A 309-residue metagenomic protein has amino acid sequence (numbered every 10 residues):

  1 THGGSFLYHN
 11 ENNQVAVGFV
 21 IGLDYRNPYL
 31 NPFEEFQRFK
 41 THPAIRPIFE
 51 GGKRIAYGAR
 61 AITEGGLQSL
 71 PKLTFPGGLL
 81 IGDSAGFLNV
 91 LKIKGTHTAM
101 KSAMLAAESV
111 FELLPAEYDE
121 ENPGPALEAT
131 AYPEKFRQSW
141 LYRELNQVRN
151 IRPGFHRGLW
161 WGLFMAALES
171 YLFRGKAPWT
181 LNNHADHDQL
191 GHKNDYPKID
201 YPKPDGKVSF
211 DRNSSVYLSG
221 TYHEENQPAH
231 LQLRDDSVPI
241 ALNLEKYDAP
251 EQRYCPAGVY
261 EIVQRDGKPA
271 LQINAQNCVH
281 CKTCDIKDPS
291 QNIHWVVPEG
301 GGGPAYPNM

Functional and structural regions predicted by a protein language model:
T1-A61, N122, A129-P133: Conserved FAD/dinucleotide-binding core of flavoprotein oxidoreductases
F6-H9, N13-V15, F19, T130-K135 (+1 more regions): Mid-to-C-terminal "cap/lid" subdomains and adjacent gly/pro-rich loops that border and regulate access to redox
A16-G18, R26-Y29, L88-V90, E108 (+1 more regions): Short helix/loop capping segments that flank catalytic or ligand/cofactor-binding pockets
A59-V90, S215-H230, V238-Y254, E261: FAD-binding beta-loop-beta segment adjacent to the flavin cofactor pocket
T74, L80-F87, T96-V110, E128 (+2 more regions): Extended, hydrophobic alpha-helical segments in both membrane/secreted and soluble proteins
G86-K92, T98, M104, E108-L159 (+4 more regions): Active-site-proximal substrate-binding core of FAD-dependent oxidoreductases
G162-Y222: Long, low-complexity segments enriched in small/aliphatic residues
E245-Q276, K282-A305: Iron-sulfur cluster-binding cysteine motifs and their immediate structural context in ferredoxin-like electron-transfer
